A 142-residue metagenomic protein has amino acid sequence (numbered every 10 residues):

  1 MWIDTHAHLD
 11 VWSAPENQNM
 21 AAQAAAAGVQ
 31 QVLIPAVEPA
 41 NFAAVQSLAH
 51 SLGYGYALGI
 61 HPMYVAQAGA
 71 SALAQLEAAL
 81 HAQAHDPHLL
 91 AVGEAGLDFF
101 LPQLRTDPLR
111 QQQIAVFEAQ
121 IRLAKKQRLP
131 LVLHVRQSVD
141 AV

Functional and structural regions predicted by a protein language model:
M1-V142: Mid-domain alpha/beta scaffold segments of enzyme catalytic cores
